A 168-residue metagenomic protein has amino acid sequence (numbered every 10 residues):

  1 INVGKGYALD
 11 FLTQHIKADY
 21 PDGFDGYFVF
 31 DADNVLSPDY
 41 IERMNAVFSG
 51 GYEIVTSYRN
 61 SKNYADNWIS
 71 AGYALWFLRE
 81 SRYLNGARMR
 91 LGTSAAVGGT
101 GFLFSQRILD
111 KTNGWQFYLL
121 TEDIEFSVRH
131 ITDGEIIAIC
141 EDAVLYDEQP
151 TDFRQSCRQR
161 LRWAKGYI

Functional and structural regions predicted by a protein language model:
N2-Y20, E42-L120, C157, L161-I168: Long helical/loop segments within the catalytic core of UDP-sugar-dependent glycosyltransferases, especially the large
V3, N34-L36, N60-N63, E125 (+1 more regions): A short, conserved beta-strand element in the Rossmann-like catalytic core that flanks the donor/metal-binding loop
L12, F24, A32, E122: Short acidic donor-binding/metal-coordinating loop in glycosyltransferase active sites
Y27: Short aromatic/hydrophobic "clamp" motif used to bind/position activated sugar donors
F30-V47: Acidic donor-binding/catalytic loop of UDP-sugar-dependent glycosyltransferases, especially processive GT2
G92, S127-L145: Catalytic donor-sugar/metal-binding loop of nucleotide-sugar-dependent glycosyltransferases
L120-F126: Acidic donor-binding loop at a coil-to-helix junction in glycosyltransferase catalytic cores that engages
E141-S156: Active-site donor/metal-binding and catalytic loop motifs of nucleotide-sugar-dependent glycosylation enzymes
